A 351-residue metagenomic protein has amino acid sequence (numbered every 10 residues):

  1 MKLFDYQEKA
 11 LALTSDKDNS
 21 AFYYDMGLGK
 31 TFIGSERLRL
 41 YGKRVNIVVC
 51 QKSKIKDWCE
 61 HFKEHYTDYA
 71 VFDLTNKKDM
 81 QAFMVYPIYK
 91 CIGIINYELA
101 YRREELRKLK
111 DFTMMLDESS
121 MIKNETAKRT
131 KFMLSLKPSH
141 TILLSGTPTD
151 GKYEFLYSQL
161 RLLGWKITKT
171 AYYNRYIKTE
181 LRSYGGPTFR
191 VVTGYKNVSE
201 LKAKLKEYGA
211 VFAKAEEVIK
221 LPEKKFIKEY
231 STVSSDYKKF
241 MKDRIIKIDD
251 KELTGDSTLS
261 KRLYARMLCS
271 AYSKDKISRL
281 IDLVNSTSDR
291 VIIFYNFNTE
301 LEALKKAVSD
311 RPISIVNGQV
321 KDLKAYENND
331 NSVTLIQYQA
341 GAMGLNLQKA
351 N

Functional and structural regions predicted by a protein language model:
M1-Y23: Conserved pre-motif I regulatory segment
K17-R37: Walker A/P-loop
I33, K43-E64, D150-F155, N296-T299: Conserved Walker A/P-loop ATP-binding site and its immediately adjacent core in helicase/helicase-like ATPase domains
R44-V45, T113, M121, T130-E216: Conserved P-loop NTPase motor "coupling/switch" region that bridges the ATPase
K54-K77, L163-I167: Conserved helix-turn-beta segment of the N-terminal RecA-like "Helicase ATP-binding" lobe in SF1/SF2 helicases
D79-T113: Conserved helix/coil segment N-terminal to the catalytic DExD/H
Q81-A82, I292-F294, L301-G341: Conserved helicase ATPase core of P-loop NTP-dependent helicases/translocases
E216-S309: Conserved helicase/translocase motor-coupling segment
